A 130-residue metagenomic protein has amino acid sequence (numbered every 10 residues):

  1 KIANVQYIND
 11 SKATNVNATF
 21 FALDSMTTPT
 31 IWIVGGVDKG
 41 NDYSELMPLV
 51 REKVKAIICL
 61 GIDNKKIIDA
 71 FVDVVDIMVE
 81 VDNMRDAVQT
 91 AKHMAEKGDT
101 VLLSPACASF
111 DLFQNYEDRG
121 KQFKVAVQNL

Functional and structural regions predicted by a protein language model:
K1-K53: Nucleotide phosphate-binding/pyrophosphate-handling subdomain across enzymes that bind or process nucleotide phosphates
K1-Y7, I68-D69, I77, K124: Acidic, Mg2+-coordinating active-site environments of NTP-dependent enzymes
L46-D99: C-terminal helical cap/extension that packs against the catalytic core of soluble nucleotide-cofactor enzymes
K66, C107-D111: Short glycine-rich, flexible loops that bind phosphorylated cofactors or substrates
L102-A106: Short beta-strands and strand-loop turn motifs
D111, K124-L130: Phosphate-binding loop of NTP-binding sites
F113-Y116: Short, solvent-exposed loop/turn segments at secondary-structure boundaries
